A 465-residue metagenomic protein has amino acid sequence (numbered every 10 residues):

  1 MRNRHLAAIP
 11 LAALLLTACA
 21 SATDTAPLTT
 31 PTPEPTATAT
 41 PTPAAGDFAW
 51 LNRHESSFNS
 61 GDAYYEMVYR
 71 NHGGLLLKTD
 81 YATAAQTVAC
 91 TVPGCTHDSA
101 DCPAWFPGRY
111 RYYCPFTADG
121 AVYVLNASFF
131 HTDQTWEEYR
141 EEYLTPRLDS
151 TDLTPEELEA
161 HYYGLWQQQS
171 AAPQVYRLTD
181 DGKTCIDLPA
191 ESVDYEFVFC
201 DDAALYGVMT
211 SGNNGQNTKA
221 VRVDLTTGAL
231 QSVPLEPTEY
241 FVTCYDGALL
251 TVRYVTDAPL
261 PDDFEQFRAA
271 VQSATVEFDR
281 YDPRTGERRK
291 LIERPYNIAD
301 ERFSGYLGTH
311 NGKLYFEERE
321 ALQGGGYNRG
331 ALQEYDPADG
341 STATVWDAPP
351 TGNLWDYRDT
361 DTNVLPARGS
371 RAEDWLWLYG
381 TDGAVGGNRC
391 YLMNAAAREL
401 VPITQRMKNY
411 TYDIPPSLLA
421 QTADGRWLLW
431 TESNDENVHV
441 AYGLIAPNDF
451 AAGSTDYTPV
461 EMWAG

Functional and structural regions predicted by a protein language model:
M1-L6, P10: Positively charged n-region of N-terminal signal peptides that target proteins for export
L15-A18: C-terminal motif of bacterial Sec signal peptides marking the signal peptidase cleavage site
A20-T23: Bacterial signal peptide processing site
L28-T87: An edge-strand/N-cap motif at the start of beta-rich repeat modules
P41-A49, G74-S99, D133-A190, N213-L235 (+4 more regions): Surface-exposed loop/turn elements that mediate protein-protein interactions on large endomembrane-trafficking
A49-S60, A100-F116, E191-D202, L235-D246 (+4 more regions): Repeated scaffold domains used in trafficking and secretory/extracellular systems, primarily beta-propellers
E55-H72, R111-T135, D149-Q168, D202-N213 (+4 more regions): Short beta-strand elements that form the blades of beta-propeller/WD-repeat-like and other beta-sheet-rich scaffold
